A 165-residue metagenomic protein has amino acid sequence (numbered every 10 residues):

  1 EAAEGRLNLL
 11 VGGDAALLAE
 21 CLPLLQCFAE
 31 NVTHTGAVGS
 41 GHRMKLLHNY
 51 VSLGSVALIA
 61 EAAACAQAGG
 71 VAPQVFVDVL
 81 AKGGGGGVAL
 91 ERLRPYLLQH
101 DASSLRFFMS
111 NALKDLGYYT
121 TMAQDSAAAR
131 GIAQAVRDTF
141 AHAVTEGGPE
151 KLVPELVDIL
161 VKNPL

Functional and structural regions predicted by a protein language model:
E1-Y50: Rossmann-fold dinucleotide-binding core
S40-N163: Helical "substrate-binding/catalytic lid" subdomain of Rossmann-like NAD(P)-dependent dehydrogenases/reductases
